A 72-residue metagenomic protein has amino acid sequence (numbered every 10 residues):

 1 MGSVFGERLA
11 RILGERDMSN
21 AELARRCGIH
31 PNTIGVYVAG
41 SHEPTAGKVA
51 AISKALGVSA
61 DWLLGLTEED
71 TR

Functional and structural regions predicted by a protein language model:
M1, R11, V36, L64-R72: Short, charged recognition helix plus adjacent turn of helix-turn-helix-like nucleic-acid-binding domains
M1-M18: A short, Lys/Arg-rich alpha-helix, primarily the initiator
D17-A39: Short alpha-helical DNA-recognition segment
T33, T45, T67: Ser/Thr-centric signal marking residues that sit in or immediately flank functional binding/regulatory motifs
G47-W62: DNA major-groove recognition helix of helix-turn-helix/homeodomain DNA-binding modules
